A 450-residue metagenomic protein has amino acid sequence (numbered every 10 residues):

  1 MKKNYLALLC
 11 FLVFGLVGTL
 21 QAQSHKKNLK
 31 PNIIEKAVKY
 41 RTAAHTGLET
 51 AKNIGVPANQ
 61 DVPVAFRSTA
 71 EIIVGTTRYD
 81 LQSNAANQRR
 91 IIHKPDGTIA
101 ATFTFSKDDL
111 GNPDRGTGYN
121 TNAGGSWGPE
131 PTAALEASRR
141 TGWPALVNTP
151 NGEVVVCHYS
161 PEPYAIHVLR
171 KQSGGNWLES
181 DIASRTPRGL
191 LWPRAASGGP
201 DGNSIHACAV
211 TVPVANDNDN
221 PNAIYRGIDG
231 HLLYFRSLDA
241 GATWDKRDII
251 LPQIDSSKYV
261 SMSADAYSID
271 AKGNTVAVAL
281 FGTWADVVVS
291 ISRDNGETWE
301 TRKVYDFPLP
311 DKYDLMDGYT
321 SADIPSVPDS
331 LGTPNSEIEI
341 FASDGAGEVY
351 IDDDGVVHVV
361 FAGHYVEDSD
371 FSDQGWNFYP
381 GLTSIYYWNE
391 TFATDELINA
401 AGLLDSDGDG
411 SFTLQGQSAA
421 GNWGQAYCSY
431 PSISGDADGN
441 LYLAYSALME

Functional and structural regions predicted by a protein language model:
M1-L29, Y119: Bacterial Sec-dependent N-terminal signal peptides
Q23-E450: Extracellular, repeat-based ectodomains that mediate carbohydrate processing or recognition
